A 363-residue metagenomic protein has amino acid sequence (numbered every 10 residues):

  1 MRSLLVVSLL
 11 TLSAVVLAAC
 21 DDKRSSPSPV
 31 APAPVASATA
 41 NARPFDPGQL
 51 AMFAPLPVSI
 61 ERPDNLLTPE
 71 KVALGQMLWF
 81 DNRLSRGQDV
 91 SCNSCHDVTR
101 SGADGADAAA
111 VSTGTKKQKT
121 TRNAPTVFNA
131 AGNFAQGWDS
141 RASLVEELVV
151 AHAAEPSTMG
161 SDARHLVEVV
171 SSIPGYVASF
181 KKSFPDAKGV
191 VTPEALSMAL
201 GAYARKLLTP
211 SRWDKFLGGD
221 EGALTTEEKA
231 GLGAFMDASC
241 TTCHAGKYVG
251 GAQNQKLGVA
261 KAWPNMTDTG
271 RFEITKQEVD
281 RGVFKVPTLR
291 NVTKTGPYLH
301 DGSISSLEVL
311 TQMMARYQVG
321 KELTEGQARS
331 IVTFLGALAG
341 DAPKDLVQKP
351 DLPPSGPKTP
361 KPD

Functional and structural regions predicted by a protein language model:
M1-R2: N-terminal secretory signal peptides that target proteins for export/translocation
L5, L12, L17-D363: Periplasmic c-type cytochrome electron-transfer domains
